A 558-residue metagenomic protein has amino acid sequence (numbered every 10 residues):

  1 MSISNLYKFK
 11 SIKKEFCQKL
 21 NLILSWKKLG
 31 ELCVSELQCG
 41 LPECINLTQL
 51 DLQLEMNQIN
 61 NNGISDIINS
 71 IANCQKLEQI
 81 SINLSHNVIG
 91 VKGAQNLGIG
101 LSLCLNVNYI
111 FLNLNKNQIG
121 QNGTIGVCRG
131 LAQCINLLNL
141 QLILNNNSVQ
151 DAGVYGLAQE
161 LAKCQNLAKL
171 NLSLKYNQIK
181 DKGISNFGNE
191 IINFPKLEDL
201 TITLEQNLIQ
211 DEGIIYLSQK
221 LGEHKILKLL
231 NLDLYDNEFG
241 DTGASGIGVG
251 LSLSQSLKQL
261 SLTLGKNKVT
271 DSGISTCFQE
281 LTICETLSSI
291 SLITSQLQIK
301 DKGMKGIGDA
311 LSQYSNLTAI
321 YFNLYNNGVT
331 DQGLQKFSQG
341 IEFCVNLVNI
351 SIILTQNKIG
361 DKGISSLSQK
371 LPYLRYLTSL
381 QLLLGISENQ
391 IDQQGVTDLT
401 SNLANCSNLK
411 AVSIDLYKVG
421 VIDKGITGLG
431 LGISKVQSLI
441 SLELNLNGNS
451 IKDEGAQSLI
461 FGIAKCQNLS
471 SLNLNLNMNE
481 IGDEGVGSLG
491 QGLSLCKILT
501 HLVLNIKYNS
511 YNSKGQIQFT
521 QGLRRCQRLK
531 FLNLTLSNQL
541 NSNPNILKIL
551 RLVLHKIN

Functional and structural regions predicted by a protein language model:
M1-N57: N-terminal segments that cap or nucleate solenoid repeat domains
S2-S11, E31-G40, N61-I71, V91-L101 (+15 more regions): Leucine-rich repeat
K13-K19, E43-Q49, A72-Q79, S102-Y109 (+15 more regions): Leucine-rich repeat
L22-K28, L52-Q58, I82-V88, L112-Q118 (+14 more regions): Concave beta-strand-loop units of leucine-rich repeat
E43, Q58, Q79, V88 (+19 more regions): Intrinsically disordered, low-complexity repeat/linker tracts enriched for polar/charged residues
E280, K302, K362, S413 (+4 more regions): C-terminal capping region of solenoid repeat domains
S387, G395, S413-K418, G425-G432 (+1 more regions): Eukaryotic tandem repeat interaction scaffolds
